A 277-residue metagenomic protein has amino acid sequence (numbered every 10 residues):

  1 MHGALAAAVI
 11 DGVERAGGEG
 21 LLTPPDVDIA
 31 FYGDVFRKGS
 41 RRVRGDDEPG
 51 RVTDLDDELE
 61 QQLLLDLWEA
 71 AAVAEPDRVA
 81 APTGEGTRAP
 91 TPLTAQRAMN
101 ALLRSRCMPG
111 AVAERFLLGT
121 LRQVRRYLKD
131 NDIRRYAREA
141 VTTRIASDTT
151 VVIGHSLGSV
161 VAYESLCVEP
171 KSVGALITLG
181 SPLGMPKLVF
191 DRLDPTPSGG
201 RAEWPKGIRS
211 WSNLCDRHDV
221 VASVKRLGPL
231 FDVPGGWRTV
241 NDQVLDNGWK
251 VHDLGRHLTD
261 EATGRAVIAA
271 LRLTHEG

Functional and structural regions predicted by a protein language model:
M1-R44, A81-I153, L157-G277: Lipid deacylating catalytic domains
P24-V79: N-terminal accessory alpha/beta regions
